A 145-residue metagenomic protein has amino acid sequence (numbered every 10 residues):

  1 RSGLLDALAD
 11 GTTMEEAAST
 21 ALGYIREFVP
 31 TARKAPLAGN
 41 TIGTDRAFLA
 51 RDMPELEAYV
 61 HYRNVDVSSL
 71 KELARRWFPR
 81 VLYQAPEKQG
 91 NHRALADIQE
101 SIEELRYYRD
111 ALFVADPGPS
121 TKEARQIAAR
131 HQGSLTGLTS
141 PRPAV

Functional and structural regions predicted by a protein language model:
R1, W77-L95: A polyampholytic, Gly/Pro-enriched intrinsically disordered region
R1-G39, P86, S134, L138-T139 (+1 more regions): Conserved non-catalytic scaffold segment of RNase H-like nuclease domains
F28-V29, T44-Y62: Substrate-recognition/cap helix-loop segment adjacent to the acidic, metal-dependent catalytic center of Asp-based
D45, D66, D97: Acidic active-site catalytic centers that drive phospho-/nucleotidyl reactions and related ester hydrolyses
E57-H61, V81-A85, V114-P119: Short conserved catalytic/interaction loops centered on acidic-Pro-aromatic/His motifs
H61-P79: Short, flexible loop segments at boundaries between secondary-structure elements
K88, H92-V145: Acidic two-metal-ion nuclease catalytic site recognized across multiple nuclease folds, prominently DnaQ/RNase D-T
